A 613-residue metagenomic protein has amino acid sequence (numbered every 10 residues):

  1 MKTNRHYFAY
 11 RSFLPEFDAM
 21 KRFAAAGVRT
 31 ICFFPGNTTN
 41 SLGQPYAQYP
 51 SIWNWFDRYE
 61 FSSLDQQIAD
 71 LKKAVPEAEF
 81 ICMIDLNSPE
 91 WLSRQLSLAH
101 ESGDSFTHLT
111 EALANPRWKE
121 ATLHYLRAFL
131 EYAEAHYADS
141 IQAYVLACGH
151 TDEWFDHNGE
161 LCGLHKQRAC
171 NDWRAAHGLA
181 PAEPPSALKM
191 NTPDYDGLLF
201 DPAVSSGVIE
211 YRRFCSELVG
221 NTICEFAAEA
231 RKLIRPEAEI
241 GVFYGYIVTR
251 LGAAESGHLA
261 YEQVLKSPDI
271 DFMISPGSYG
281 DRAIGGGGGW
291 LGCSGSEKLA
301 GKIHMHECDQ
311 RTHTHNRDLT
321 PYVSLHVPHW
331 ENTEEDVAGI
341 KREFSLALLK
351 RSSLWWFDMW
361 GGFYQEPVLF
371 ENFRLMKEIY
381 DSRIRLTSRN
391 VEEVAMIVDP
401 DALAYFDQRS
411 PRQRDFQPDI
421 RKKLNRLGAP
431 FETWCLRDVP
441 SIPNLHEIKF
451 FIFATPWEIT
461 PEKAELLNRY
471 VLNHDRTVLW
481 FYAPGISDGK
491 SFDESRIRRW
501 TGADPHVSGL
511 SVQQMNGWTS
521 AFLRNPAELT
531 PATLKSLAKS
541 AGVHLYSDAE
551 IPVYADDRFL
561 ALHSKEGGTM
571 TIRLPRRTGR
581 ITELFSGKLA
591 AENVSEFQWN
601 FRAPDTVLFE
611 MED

Functional and structural regions predicted by a protein language model:
M1-R29, R212, V394, D401: An acidic-aromatic substrate-binding cleft motif
R5-Y10, I31-F33, F80-I84, Q142-L146 (+4 more regions): Hydrophobic faces of well-ordered beta-strands that scaffold small-molecule active sites in alpha/beta enzyme cores
S12-A24, A128-Y132, G252-K266, G288 (+2 more regions): Short, acidic/polar
E16-S105, L130-Y132, T222-I234: Aromatic-lined substrate-binding rim segments of carbohydrate-active enzymes
A26-S62, P89, I247-R250, A254-Y261 (+4 more regions): Aromatic-lined carbohydrate-binding/catalytic grooves of carbohydrate-active enzymes
T39-S62, L92-R117, N158-E160, P202-V208 (+2 more regions): Surface-exposed, active-site-proximal loop segments in enzymatic domains
D85, S93-Y279, G287, C293-S294: Polysaccharide-binding and catalytic clefts of secreted carbohydrate-active enzymes
P236-E237, S267, D271-D613: Carbohydrate-binding surfaces of carbohydrate-active enzymes
